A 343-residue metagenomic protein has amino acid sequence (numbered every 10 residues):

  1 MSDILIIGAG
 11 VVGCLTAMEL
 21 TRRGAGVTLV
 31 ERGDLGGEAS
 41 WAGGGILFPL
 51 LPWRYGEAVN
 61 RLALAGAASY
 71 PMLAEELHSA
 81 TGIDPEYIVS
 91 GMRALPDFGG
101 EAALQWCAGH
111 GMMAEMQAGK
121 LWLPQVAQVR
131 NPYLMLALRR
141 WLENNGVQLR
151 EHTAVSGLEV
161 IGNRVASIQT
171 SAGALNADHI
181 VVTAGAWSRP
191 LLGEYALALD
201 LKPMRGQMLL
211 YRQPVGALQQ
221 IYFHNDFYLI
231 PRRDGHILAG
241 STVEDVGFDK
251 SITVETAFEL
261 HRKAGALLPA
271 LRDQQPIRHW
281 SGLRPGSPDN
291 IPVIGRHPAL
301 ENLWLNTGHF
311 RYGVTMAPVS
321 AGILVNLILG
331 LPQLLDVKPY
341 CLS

Functional and structural regions predicted by a protein language model:
S2-L29: N-terminal Rossmann-like FAD-binding beta1-loop-alpha1 element of flavoenzymes
L5-I7, V30, L175-W187, A321: Short hydrophobic core segments
M18-R23, G45-L47, P85-I88, H179 (+1 more regions): Active-site substrate-recognition segment that forms the wall of the catalytic cavity or substrate channel
T21-G43: Glycine-rich FAD pyrophosphate-binding loop
I46-W122, D226, K263-A264: Dinucleotide-binding Rossmann-like beta1-alpha1 core, especially the glycine-rich loop that anchors the ADP
R61-L64, F98-G100, L121-R140, S251-T256 (+1 more regions): Short beta-strand to alpha-helix junction loop
W122-H179, R189: Helical element adjacent to the flavin cofactor pocket in flavoenzyme catalytic cores
L268-S343: C-terminal catalytic lobe of FAD-dependent flavoproteins
